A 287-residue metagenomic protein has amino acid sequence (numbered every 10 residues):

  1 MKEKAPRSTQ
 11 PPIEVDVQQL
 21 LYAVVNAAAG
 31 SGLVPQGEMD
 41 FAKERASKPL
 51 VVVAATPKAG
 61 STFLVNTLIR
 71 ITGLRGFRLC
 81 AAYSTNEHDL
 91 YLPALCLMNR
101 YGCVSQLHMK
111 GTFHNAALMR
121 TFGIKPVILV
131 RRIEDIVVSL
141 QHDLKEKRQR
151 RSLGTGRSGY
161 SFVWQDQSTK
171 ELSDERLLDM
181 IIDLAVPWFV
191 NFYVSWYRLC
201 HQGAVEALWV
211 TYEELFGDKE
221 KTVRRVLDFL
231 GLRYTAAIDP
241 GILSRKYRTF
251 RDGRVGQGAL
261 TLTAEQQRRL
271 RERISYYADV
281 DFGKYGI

Functional and structural regions predicted by a protein language model:
K2-D166, L178-V210, R268, E272-I287: PAPS-dependent sulfotransferase catalytic domain
K58, L215-F216: Short strand->helix junction
T62, Y160-T169, I238-F250: Short, compositionally biased low-complexity segments
F77-C80, G231-L243, V280: Short, surface-exposed acidic
M180-L184, W209-E213, G253-T263: Active-site rim elements
G217-A236: NTP-dependent small-molecule kinase module
P240-Y285: PAPS-dependent sulfotransferase catalytic core
